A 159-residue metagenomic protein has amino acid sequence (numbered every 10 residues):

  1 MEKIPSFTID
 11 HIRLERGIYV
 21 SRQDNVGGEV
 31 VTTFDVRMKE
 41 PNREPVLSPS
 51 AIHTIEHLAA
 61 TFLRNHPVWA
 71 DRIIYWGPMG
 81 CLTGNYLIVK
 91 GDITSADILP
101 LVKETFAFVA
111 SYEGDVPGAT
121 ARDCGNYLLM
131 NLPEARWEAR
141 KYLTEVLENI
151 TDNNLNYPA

Functional and structural regions predicted by a protein language model:
M1-N42, N156-A159: Non-catalytic terminal extensions that flank enzyme cores
F7, F34, F62, F106-F108: Phenylalanine-focused residue identity feature
I18-V20, I73-P78: Generic structural motif
V31-N65, Y75-W76: Active/ligand-binding-proximal structured segments within catalytic/core domains that scaffold catalytic residues
H66-A70: Short secondary-structure junctions
W76-E148: Active-site-adjacent, His/Asp/Glu-enriched structural segments that form or flank metal-binding and acid/base networks
T144-A159: Histidine-acidic residue clusters that define the catalytic metal-binding segment of zinc metallopeptidase domains
